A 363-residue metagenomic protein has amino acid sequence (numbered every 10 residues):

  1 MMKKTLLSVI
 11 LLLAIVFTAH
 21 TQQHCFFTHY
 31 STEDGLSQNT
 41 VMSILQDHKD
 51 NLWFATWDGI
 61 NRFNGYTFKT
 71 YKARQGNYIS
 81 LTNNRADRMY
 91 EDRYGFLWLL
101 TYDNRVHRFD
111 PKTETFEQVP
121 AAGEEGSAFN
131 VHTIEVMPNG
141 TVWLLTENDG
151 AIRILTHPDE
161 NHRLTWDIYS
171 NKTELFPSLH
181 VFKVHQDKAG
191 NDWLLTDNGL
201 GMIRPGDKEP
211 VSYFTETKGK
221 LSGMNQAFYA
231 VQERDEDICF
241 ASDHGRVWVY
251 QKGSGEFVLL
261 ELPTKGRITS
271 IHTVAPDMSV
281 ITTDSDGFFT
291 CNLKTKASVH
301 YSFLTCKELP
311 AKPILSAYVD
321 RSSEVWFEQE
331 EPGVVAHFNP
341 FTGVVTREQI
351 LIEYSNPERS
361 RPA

Functional and structural regions predicted by a protein language model:
M1-A363: Carboxylate-rich, polar loop motifs that coordinate divalent cations or form catalytic acidic clusters
